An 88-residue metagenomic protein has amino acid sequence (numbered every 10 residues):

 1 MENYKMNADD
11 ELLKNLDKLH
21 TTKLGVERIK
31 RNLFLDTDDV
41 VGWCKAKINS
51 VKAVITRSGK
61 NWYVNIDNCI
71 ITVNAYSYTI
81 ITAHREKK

Functional and structural regions predicted by a protein language model:
M1-K88: Ribonuclease/tRNase effector modules and their secretory precursors
